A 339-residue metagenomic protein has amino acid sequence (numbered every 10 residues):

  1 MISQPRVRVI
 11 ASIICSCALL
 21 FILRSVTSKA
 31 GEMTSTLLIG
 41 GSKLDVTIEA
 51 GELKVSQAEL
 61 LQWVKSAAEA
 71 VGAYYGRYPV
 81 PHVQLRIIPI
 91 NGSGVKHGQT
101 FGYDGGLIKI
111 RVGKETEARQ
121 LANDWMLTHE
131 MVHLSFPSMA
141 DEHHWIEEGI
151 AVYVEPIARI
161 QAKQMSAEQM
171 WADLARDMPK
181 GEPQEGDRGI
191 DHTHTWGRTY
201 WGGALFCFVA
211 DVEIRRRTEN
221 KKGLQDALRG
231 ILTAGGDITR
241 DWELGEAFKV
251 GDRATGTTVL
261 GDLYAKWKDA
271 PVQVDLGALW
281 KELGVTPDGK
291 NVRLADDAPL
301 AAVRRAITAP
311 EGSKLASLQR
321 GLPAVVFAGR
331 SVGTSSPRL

Functional and structural regions predicted by a protein language model:
I2-C15: Bacterial N-terminal signal peptides that target proteins for export
S12, K29, G236-L339: Beta/coil-rich, acidic/histidine-enriched accessory regions frequently appended to metallopeptidases
S12-R24: Bacterial N-terminal signal peptides
M33-H143: Juxtacatalytic substrate-recognition/specificity segment
K54-S66, E117-A122, M126, D141-W145 (+5 more regions): Soluble non-cytosolic domains of exported or imported proteins
A58, Q62-E69, A73, V152 (+4 more regions): Solvent-exposed, polar/charged alpha-helical surfaces in well-ordered, non-transmembrane soluble domains, broadly
E69-R77, V132-F136, P156-I160, D211-E219 (+4 more regions): Sec-exported extracytoplasmic/periplasmic mature domains
T100, E142-D211, R216-T218, L224 (+2 more regions): Acidic/His/Gly-enriched intrinsically disordered linker/tail segments that often contain short helix/coil "MoRF-like"
